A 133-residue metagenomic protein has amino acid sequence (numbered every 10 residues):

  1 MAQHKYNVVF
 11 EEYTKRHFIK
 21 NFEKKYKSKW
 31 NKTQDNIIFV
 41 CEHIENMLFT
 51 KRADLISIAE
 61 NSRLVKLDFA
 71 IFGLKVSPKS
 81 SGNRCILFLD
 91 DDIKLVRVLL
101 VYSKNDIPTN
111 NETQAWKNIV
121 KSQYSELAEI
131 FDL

Functional and structural regions predicted by a protein language model:
M1-E42, A128-L133: Arg/Lys-rich, positively charged N-terminal/basic patches that mediate binding to nucleic acids
H4, F72-L133: Enriched for short, Lys/Arg-rich terminal
V8, K20, A59, N105-D106 (+1 more regions): Alpha-helical interaction segments
V8, L64-V65, V96: A broad, low-specificity signal marking well-ordered, structured residues that form hydrophobic/aromatic
I44-K75: A short, surface-exposed loop/turn module that caps and links secondary-structure elements
